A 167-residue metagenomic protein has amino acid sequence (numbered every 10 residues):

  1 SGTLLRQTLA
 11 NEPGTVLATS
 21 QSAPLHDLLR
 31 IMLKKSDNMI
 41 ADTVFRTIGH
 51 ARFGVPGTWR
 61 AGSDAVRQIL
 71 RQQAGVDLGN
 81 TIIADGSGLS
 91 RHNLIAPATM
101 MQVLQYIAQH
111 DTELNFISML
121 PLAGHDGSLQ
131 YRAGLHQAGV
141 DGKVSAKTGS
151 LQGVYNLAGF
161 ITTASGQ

Functional and structural regions predicted by a protein language model:
S1-L114: A small/polar active-site loop signature that marks catalytic segments
A65, L78-Q167: C-terminal soluble interaction/assembly domains
